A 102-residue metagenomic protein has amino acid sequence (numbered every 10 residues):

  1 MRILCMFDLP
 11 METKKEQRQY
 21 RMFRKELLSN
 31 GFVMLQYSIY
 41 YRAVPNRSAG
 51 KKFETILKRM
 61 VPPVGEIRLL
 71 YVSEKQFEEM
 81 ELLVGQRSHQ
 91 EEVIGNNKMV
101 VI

Functional and structural regions predicted by a protein language model:
M1-L4, L9-I102: Basic nucleic-acid-binding interfaces
